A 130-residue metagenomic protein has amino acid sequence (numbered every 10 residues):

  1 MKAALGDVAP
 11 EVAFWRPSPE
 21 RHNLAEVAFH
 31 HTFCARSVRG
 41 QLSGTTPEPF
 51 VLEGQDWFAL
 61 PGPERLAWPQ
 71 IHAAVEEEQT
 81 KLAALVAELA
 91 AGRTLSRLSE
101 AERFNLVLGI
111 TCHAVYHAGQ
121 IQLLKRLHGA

Functional and structural regions predicted by a protein language model:
M1-A4, E78: Amphipathic alpha-helical packing segments from all-alpha helical-bundle domains
K2, P10-D56, S96-A130: Short, contiguous alpha-helical
V8, H22, P63-L66: Short coil/turn linker and secondary-structure boundary residues
A9-E11, E88-L89: Extracellular-facing binding/remodeling surfaces
F58-L95, N105-I110, A114: Acidic/histidine-rich alpha-helical segments that form the ligand environment of transition-metal centers
